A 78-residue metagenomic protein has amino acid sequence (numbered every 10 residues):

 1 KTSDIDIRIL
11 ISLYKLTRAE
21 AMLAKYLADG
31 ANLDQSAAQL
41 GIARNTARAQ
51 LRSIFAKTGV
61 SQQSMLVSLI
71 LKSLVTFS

Functional and structural regions predicted by a protein language model:
K1-R18: Regulatory hinge/linker segments at domain boundaries that couple sensory/effector modules to output domains
R8, L13, R52-S78: Basic, Lys/Arg-enriched C-terminal extension of HTH/homeodomain DNA-binding domains
A19-L23: The N-cap/first-turn positions of alpha helices within or immediately adjacent to helix-turn-helix DNA-binding domains
L27-A31, I70: Short helix-to-turn junction characteristic of helix-turn-helix DNA-binding domains, especially the helix
G30-M65: Recognition helix of helix-turn-helix DNA-binding domains
